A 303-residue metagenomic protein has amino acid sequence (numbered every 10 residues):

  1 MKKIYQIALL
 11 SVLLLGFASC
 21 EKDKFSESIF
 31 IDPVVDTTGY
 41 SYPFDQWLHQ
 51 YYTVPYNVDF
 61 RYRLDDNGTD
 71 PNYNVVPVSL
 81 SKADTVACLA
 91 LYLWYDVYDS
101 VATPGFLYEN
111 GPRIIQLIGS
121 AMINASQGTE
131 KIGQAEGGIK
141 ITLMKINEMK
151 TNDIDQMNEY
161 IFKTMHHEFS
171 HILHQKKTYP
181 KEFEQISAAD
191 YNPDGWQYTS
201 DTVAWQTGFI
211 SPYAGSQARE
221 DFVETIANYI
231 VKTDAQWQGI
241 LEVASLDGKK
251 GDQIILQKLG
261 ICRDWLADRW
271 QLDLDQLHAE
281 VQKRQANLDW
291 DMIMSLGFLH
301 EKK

Functional and structural regions predicted by a protein language model:
K2-L10: Sec-dependent signal peptide recognition, specifically the positively charged N-region followed immediately by
L15-S19: C-terminal motif of bacterial Sec signal peptides marking the signal peptidase cleavage site
E21-A102, G248, Q257-K303: Acidic/polar, low-complexity intrinsically disordered N-terminal segments immediately downstream of a Sec signal
N72-L80, T129, N147-Y160, G208-S216 (+1 more regions): Second-shell loop/turn segments in exported
D84-K140: Auxiliary, metal-adjacent structural segments of Zn-dependent hydrolase domains
D96-L117, K176-K177, Q236-L246, L274-V281: Surface-exposed patches in mature extracellular/periplasmic domains of secreted proteins
D155, E159-P180, V223: Active-site recognition of the HExxH zinc-binding catalytic motif
D190-E280, R284-K303: Metalloprotease/metallohydrolase-associated module, dominated by Zn2+-dependent proteases
